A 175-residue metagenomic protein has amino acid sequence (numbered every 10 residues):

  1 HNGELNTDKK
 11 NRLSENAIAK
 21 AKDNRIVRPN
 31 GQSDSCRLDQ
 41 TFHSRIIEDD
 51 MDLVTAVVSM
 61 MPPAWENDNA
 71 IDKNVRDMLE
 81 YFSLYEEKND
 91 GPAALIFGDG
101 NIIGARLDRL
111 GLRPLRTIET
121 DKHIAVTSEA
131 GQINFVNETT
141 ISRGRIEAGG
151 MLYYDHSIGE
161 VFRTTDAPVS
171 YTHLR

Functional and structural regions predicted by a protein language model:
H1-E4, K9-S14, L53-Y153: Conserved mixed alpha/beta core segments that line enzyme active sites in large multi-domain catalysts
H1-E48, L107-G111, I118: N-terminus-centric sequence/structural signature that marks the extreme N-terminus and adjacent "lid/interface" module
E15-I18, G159-D166: Short, Lys/Arg- and Gly-enriched loop/turn segments at beta-strand edges
Q32-S33, E129, R163: Intrinsic-disorder/low-complexity, polar/charged segments
H43-M51, P62, E66, S157: Generic secondary-structure signature for well-ordered alpha-helical cores
D52-A56, V161-T164: Acidic/polar loop patches that form or flank catalytic/metal-binding clefts of enzymes that bind anionic ligands
T172-H173: Conserved small/polar residues in nucleotide/adenosyl-binding loops
